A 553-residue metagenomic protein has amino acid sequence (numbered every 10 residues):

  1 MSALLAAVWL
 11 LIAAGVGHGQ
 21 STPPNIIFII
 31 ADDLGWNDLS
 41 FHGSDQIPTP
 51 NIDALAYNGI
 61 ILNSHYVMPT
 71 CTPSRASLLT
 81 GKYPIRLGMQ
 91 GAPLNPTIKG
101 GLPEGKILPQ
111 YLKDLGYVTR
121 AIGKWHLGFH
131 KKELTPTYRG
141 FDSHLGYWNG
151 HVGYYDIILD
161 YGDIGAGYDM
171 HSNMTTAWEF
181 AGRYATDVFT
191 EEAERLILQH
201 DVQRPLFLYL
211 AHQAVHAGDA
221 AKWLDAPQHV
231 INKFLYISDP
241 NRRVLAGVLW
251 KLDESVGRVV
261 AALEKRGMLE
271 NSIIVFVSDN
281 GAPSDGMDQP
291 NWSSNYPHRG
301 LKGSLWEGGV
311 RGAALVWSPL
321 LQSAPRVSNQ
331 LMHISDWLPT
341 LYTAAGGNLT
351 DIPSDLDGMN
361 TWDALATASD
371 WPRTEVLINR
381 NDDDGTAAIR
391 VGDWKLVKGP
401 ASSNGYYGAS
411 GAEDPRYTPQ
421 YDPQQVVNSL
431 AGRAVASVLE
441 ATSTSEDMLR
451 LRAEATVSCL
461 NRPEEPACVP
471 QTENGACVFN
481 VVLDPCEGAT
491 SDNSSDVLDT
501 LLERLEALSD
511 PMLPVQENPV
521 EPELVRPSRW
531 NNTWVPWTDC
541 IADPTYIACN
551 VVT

Functional and structural regions predicted by a protein language model:
M1-L11: Classical eukaryotic N-terminal signal peptides for Sec-dependent ER targeting/secretion, especially the positively
W9-L10, V16-C459, E464-A476, P485-E503 (+2 more regions): Formylglycine-dependent sulfatase
